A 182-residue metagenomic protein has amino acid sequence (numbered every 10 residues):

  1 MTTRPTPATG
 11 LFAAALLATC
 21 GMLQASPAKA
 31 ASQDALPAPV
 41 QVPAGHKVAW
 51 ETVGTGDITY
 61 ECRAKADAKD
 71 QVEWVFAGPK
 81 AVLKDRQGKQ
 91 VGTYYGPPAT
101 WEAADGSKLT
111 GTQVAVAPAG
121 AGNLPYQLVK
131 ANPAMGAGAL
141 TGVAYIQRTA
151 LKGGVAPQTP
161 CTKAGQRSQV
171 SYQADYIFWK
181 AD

Functional and structural regions predicted by a protein language model:
T2-A13: Bacterial N-terminal signal peptides that target proteins for export
P7-T9, K29, G45: Intrinsically disordered, low-complexity segments enriched in proline/serine/threonine
F12-G21: Bacterial N-terminal signal peptides
L23-A30: Sec/Tat signal peptide C-region and signal peptidase I cleavage site
A31-T59, A66-D182: Primary mode marks residue(s) on the alpha4-beta5-alpha5 output face of response regulator receiver
